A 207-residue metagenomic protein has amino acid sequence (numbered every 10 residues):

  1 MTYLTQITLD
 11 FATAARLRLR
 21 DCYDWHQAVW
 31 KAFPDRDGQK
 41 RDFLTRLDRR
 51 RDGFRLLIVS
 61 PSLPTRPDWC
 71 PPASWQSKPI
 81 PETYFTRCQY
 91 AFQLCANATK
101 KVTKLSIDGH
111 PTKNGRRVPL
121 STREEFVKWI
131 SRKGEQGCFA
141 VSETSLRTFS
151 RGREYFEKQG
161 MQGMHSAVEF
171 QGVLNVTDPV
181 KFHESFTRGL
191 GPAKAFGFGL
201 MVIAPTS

Functional and structural regions predicted by a protein language model:
M1-S207: RNA-interacting cores
